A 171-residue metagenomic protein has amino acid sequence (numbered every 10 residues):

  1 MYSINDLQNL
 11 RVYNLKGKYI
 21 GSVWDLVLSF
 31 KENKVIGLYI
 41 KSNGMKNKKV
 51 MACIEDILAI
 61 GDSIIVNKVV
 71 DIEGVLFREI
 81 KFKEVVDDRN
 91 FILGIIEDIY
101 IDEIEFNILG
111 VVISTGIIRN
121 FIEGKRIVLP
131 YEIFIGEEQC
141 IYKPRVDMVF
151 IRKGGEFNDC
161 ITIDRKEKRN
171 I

Functional and structural regions predicted by a protein language model:
M1-I171: Peripheral interaction segments used for macromolecular assembly
